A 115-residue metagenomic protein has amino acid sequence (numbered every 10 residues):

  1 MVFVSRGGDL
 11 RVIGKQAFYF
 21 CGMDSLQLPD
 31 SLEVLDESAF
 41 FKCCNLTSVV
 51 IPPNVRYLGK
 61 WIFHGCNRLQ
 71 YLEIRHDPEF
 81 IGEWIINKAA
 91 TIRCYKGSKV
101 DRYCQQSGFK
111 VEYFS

Functional and structural regions predicted by a protein language model:
M1-V12, C21-V34, C44-Y57, N67-F80 (+2 more regions): Structural signature of tandem-repeat unit edges
F3-V4, S38, K60-W61, G82-I85: Short, T/G/N/S-enriched strand-turn elements that build extracellular solenoid repeat scaffolds
G14-A17, D36-A39, G59-I62: Consensus positions within tandem repeat domains that build extended binding/scaffold surfaces
I86, Q105: Anion (oxyanion) recognition and catalysis
S107-F109: Repeat-associated, polar segments at repeat-unit boundaries in modular proteins
